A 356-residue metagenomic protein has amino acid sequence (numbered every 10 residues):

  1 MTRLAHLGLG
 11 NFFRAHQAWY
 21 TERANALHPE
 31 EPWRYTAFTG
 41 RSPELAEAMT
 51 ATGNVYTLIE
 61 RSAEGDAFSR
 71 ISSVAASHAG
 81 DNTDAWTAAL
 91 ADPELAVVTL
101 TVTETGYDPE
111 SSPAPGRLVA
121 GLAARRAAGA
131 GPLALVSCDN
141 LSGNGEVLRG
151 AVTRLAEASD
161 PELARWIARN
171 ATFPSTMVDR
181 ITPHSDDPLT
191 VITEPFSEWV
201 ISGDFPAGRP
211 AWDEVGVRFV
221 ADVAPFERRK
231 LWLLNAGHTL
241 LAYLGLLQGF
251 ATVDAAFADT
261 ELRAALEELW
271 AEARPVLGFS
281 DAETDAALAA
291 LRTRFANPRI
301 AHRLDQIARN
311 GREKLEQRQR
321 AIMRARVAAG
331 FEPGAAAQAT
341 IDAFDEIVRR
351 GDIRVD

Functional and structural regions predicted by a protein language model:
M1-D356: Substrate/ligand-engaging "lid" and interaction regions
